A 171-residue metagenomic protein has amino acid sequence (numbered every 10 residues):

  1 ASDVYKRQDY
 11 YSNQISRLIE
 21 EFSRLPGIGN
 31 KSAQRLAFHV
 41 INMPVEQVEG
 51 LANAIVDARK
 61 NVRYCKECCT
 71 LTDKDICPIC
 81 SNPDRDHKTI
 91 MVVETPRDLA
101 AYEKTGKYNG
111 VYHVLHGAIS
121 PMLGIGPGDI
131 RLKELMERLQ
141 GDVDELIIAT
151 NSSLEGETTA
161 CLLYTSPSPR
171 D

Functional and structural regions predicted by a protein language model:
A1-Q8, Y164-D171: Conserved small/polar residues in nucleotide/adenosyl-binding loops
D9-S16, R24, Q34-I90, T95-L99: Cys/His-rich Zn2+-binding cysteine-cluster or related metal-binding knuckle/ribbon modules and their
A33, N82-T150: Extended interfacial segments that mediate partner engagement and assembly in macromolecular machines
V48, G124-I125, G156-E157: Alpha-helix N-cap/helix-start motif
K104-T105, T159-C161: Short amphipathic alpha-helical segments
T150-A160: Acidic, metal-coordinating catalytic cores used for nucleic-acid/nucleotide bond scission and strand-transfer chemistry
